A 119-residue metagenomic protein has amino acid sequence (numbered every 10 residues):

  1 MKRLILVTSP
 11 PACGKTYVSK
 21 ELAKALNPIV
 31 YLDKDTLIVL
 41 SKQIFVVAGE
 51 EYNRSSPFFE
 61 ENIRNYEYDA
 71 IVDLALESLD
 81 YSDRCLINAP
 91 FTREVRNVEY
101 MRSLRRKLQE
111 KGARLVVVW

Functional and structural regions predicted by a protein language model:
M1-L4, S82-D83: Pre-Walker A (Motif I) flank of P-loop NTPase domains
V7: Hydrophobic anchor at the beta1->P-loop junction of P-loop NTPases
P10: P-loop (Walker A) phosphate-binding loop of NTP-binding proteins
C13: ATP-binding Walker
T16: Walker A/P-loop
K20-A70, L76: Conserved substrate/cofactor phosphate-moiety recognition/catalytic segment in nucleotide-dependent phosphotransferases
Y52, P57-F58, L108-W119: A glycine- and Lys/Arg-enriched "phosphate-lid" helix/loop adjacent to the NTP-binding pocket of small-molecule kinases
N62-K111: Glycine-rich phosphate-binding loop used to anchor ATP phosphates in small-molecule kinases, encompassing both
